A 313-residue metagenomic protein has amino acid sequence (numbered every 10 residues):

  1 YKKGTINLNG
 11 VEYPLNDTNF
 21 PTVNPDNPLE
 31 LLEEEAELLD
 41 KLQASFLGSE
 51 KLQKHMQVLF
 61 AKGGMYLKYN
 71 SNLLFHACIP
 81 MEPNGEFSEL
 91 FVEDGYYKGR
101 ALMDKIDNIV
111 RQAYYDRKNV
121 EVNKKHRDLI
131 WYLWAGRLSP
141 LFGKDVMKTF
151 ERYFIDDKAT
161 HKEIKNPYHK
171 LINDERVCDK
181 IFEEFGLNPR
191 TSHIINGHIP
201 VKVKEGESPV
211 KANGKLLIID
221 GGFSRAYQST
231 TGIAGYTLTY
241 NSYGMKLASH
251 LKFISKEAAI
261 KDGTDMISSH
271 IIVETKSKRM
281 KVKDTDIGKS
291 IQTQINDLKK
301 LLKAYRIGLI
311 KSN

Functional and structural regions predicted by a protein language model:
Y1-N313: Feature recognizes metal-dependent phosphohydrolase scaffolds
